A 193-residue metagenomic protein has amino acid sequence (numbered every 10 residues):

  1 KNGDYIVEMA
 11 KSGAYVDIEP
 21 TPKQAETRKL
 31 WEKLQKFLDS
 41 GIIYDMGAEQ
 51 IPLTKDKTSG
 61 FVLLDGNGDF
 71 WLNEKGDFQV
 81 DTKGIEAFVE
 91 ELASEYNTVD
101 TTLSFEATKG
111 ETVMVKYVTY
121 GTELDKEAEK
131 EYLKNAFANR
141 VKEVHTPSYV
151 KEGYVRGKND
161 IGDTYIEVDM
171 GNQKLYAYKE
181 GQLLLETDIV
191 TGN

Functional and structural regions predicted by a protein language model:
K1-N193: Surface-exposed, secretory/extracytoplasmic low-complexity segments enriched in Ser/Thr/Asn/Gly/Pro
